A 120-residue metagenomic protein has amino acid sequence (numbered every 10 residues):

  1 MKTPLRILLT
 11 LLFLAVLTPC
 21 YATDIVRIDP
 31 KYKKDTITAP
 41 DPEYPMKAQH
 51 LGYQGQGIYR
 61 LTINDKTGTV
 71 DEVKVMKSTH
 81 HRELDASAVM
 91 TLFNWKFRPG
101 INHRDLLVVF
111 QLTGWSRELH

Functional and structural regions predicted by a protein language model:
M1-L9: Bacterial N-terminal signal peptides that target proteins for export
L9-V16: Bacterial N-terminal signal peptides
T18-A22: Sec/Tat signal peptide C-region and signal peptidase I cleavage site
I25-T62, A86-H120: Short proline/glycine- and basic residue-enriched helix-capping loop/turn segments at helix->loop/beta transitions
M46-K47, M76-E83: A short acidic/small-residue loop/turn micro-motif
D65, T79, G114: Feature marks short, surface-exposed loop/turn motifs that line or immediately flank catalytic pockets and channel
T67-V70: Hydrophobic "anchor" residues
